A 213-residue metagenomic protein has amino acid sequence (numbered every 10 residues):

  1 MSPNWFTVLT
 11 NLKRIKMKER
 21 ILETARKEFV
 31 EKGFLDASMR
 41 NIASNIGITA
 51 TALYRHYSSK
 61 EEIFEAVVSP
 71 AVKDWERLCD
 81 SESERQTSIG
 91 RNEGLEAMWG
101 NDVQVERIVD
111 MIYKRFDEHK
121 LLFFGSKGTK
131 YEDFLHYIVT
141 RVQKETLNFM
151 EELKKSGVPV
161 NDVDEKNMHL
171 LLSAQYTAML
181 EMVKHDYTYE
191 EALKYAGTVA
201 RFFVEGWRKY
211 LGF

Functional and structural regions predicted by a protein language model:
M1-T7, K114, K144-E151, K166-F213: C-terminal peripheral helix-coil segments that are non-catalytic and often amphipathic
R20, T24, E28-E62, A66: Helix-turn-helix
R26, L122-V139, E190-W207: C-terminal/domain-terminus segments
M39, S69-E76, S83: Short, basic, alpha-helical segments at the C-terminal edge of helix-turn-helix-like DNA-binding modules
E65-A71, F134: Alpha-helical DNA-contacting segments of helix-turn-helix folds
A66, D80-K114: Hydrophobic alpha-helical connector segments
I89-L95, L121-T129, S156-V160: Short linear capping/connector segments at secondary-structure termini
Q104-K114, G128-K155, K166-S173: Amphipathic alpha-helical packing segments from all-alpha helical-bundle domains
